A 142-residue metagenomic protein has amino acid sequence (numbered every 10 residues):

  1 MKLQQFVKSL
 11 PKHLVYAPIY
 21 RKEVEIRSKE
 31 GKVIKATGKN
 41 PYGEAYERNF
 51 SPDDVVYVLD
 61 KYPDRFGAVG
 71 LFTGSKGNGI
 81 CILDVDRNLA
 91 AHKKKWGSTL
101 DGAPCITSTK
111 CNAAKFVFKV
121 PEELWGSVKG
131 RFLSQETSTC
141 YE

Functional and structural regions predicted by a protein language model:
M1-E142: Conserved phosphate/metal-binding and DNA-contacting active-site motifs used in DNA phosphodiester-bond processing
